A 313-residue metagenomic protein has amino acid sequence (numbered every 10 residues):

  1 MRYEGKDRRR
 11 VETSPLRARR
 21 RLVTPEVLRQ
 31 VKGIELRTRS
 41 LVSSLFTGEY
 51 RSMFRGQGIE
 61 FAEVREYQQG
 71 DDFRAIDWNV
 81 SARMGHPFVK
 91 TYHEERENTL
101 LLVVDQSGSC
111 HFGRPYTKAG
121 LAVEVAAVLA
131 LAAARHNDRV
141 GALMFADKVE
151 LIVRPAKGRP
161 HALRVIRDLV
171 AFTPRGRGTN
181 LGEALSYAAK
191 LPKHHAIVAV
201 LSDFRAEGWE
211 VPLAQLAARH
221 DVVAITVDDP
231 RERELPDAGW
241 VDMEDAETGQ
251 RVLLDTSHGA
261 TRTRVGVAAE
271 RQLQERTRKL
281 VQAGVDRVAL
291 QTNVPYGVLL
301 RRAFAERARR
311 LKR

Functional and structural regions predicted by a protein language model:
R2-T47, E66-D71, V80, G85 (+2 more regions): Exposed, interaction-prone extracellular/peripheral surfaces
Y50-M53, E60: Short, contiguous, helix-prone interaction/anchoring segments in small proteins
S52-R55, Q68: Short Gly/Pro-enriched turn/cap motifs at secondary-structure boundaries
F73-A75: N-terminal juxtadomain amphipathic helix that follows a signal peptide/anchor or precedes a small N-terminal auxiliary
